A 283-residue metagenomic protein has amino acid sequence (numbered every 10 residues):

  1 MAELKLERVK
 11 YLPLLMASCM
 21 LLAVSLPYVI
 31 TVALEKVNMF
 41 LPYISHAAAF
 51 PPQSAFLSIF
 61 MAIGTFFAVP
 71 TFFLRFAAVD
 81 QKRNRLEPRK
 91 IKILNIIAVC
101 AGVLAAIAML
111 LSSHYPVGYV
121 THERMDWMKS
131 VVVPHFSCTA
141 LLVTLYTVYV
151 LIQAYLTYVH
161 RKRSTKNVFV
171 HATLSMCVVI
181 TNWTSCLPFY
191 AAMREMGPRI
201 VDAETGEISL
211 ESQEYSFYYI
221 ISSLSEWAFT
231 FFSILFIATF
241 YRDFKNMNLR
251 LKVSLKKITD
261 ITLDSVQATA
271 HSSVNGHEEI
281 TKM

Functional and structural regions predicted by a protein language model:
M1, M176-I180, L249-M283: Non-transmembrane, juxtamembrane loop and terminal tail segments of multi-pass eukaryotic membrane proteins
M1-V9, M39-I59, L86-I97, E123-C138 (+2 more regions): Juxtamembrane membrane-interface segments at transmembrane-helix boundaries in membrane proteins
L15-V29, I59-F73, I96-H114, S137-I152 (+2 more regions): Hydrophobic alpha-helical cores of multi-pass transmembrane domains in eukaryotic membrane proteins
A23-V37, S112-Y119, T181-I208, S212-Y215: Helix-to-loop junction signature of class
V29-A33, F73-V79, A154-K162, A191-G197 (+1 more regions): Transmembrane-helix exit/juxtamembrane "anchor" motif
T71-Q81, I107-D126, I152-V159: Membrane-helix exit/interface motif
F76-A98, K252-V266: Cytoplasmic juxtamembrane regions at transmembrane-helix boundaries
L142-Y146, V201-R242: Extracellular loop 3-seventh transmembrane helix
